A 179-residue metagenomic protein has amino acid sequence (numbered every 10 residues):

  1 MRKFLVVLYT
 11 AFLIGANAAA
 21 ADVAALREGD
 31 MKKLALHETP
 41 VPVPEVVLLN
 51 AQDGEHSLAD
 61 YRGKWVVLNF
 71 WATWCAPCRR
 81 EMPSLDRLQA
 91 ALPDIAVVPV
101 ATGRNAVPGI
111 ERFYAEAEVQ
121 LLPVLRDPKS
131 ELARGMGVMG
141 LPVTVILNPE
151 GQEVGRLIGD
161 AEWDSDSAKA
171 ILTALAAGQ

Functional and structural regions predicted by a protein language model:
M1-F4: Positively charged n-region of N-terminal signal peptides that target proteins for export
V6-G15: Bacterial N-terminal signal peptides
A19-E45: N-proximal helix/coil linker or "cap" segments that precede and/or mark the start of modular domains
A51-Q52, P149: Short, ordered coil/turn segments that flank beta-strands lining enzyme active or ligand-binding pockets
H56-R79: Short active-site neighborhood of thiol/selenol oxidoreductases, capturing the structured segment around
V66-L68, V98-V100, V145: Conserved hydrophobic packing residues within short motifs/helices of P-loop NTPase cores of ABC-family ATPases
R79-A117, P128-R134: Structural microenvironment flanking redox-active thiols in thiol-disulfide oxidoreductases
Y114-L121, D127-A174: Thiol/disulfide oxidoreductase modules built on the thioredoxin-like
